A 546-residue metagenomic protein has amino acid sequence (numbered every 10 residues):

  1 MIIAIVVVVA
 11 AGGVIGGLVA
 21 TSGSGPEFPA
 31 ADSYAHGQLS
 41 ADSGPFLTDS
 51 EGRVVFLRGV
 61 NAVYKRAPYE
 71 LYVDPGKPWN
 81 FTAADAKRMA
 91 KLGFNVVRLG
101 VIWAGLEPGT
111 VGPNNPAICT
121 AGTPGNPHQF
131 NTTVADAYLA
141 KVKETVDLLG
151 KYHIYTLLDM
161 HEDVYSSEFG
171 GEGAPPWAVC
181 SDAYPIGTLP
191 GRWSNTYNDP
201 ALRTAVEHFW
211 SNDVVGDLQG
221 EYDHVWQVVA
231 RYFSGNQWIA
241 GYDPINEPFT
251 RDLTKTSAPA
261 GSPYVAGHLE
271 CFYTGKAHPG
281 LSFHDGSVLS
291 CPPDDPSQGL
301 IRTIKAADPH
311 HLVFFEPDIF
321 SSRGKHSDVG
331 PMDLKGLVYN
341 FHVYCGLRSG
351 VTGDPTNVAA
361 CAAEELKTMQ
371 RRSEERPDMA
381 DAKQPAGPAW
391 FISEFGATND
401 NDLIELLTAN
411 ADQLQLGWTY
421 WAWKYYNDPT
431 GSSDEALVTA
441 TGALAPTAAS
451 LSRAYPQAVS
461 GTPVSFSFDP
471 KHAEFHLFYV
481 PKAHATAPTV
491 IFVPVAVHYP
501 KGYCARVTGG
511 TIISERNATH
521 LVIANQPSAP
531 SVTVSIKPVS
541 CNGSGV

Functional and structural regions predicted by a protein language model:
M1-V7: N-terminal Sec-pathway targeting helices
G12-D32: C-terminal region of N-terminal signal peptides and the immediate post-cleavage residues of exported proteins
Y34-H36, D42-T48, V54-L57, N61-L312 (+1 more regions): Active-site mouth of glycoside hydrolases
S194, N340, D400-A496, P500-T508 (+1 more regions): Aromatic-rich peripheral "rim/lid" segments of glycoside hydrolase catalytic domains that contact and position glycan
D252-L403, A409-D412: Glycoside hydrolase catalytic-domain groove-lining segments
G509-S514: Short, solvent-exposed loop/linker segments at beta-strand-coil boundaries, enriched for Pro/Gly and Ser/Thr
L521-P527: Solvent-exposed segments in extracellular or luminal domains encompassing
